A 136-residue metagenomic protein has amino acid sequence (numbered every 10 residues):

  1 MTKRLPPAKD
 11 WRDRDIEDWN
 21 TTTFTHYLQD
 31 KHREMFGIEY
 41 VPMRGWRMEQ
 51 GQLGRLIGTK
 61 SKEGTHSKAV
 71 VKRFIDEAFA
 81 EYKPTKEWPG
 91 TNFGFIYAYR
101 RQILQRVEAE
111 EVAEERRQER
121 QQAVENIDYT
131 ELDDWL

Functional and structural regions predicted by a protein language model:
M1-K62: Long, charged low-complexity interaction segments
R55-L136: Short, cationic/aromatic linear interface patches that serve as DNA/RNA-contacting surfaces or protein-partner docking
